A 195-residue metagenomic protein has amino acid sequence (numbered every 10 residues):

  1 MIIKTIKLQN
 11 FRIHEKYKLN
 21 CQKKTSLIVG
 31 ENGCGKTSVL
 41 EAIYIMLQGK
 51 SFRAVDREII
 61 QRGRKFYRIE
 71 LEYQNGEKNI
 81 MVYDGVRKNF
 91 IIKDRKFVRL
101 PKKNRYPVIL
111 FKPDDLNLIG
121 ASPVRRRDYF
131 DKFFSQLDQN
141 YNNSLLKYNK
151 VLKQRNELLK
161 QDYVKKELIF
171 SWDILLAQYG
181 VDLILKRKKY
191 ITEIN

Functional and structural regions predicted by a protein language model:
M1-I45: Pre-Walker A-like glycine/lysine-rich segment at the N-terminus of P-loop NTPase domains
I2, A42, P107-L110, D173: Short hydrophobic/aromatic segments of transmembrane alpha-helices and their interfaces
K16, C21, Y44, R53 (+5 more regions): Phosphate-binding site recognition
G30-G35, G49, S122, G180: Glycine-centered flexibility sites
I45-R125, L137, Y141: Nucleotide-state sensing region of NTPase/ATPase domains
N117-N195: An accessory alpha-helical subdomain
